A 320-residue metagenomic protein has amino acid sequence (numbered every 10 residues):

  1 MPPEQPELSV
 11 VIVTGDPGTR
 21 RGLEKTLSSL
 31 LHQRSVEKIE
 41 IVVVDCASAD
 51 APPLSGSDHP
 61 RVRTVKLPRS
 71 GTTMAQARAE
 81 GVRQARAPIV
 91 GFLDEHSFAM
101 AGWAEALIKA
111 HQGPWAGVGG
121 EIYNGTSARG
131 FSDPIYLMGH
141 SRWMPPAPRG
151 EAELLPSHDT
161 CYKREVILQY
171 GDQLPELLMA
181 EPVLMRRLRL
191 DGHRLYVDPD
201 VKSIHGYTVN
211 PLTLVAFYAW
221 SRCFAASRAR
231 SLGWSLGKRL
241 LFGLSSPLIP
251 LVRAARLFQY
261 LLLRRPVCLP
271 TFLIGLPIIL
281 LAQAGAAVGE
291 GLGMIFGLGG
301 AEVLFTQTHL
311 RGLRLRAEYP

Functional and structural regions predicted by a protein language model:
M1-S29: N-proximal low-complexity "stem/linker" segments adjacent to membrane-targeting elements
S28-K38: Short, acidic, metal-binding catalytic loop of nucleotide-sugar glycosyltransferases
P68-A85: Glycine-rich, basic loop-to-helix element that forms the pyrophosphate-binding segment of sugar-nucleotide handling
V90: Short aromatic/hydrophobic "clamp" motif used to bind/position activated sugar donors
G102-F131: Conserved donor NDP-sugar-binding/catalytic core segment of glycosyltransferases
N124, W143-Y162, E176-L177, S203: A recurrent flexible, glycine/aromatic-enriched loop bordering the glycosyltransferase active site that acts as
L177-R186: Acidic donor-binding loop at a coil-to-helix junction in glycosyltransferase catalytic cores that engages
L195, K202-A282: Active-site-adjacent helix/loop segment of glycosyltransferases that harbors family-specific signature motifs
